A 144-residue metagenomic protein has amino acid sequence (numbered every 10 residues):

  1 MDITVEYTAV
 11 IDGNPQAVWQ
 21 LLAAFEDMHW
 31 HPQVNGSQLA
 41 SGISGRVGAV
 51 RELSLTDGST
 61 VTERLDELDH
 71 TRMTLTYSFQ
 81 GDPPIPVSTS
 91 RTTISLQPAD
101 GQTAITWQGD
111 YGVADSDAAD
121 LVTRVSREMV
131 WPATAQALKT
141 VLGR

Functional and structural regions predicted by a protein language model:
M1-I3, G45-V47, D57, S88: Residue-level preference for beta-strand/loop junctions
M1-I43: Hydrophobic ligand-binding cavity/cleft-lining segments
M1-V10, G36-Q38, S95-A99, M129-P132 (+1 more regions): Hydrophobic-ligand-binding modules of eukaryotic lipid transfer/binding families
Q16-Q20, G101, Q136, T140: Replace "anionic and nucleotidyl ligands
H29-Q33, L55-Q102, D110-G112, T140-V141: Hydrophobic-ligand binding "helix-grip"
S41-S44, P84-P86: Acidic pyrophosphate-coordinating catalytic loop
P83, A104, D110-R144: A conserved amphipathic terminal alpha-helix motif
